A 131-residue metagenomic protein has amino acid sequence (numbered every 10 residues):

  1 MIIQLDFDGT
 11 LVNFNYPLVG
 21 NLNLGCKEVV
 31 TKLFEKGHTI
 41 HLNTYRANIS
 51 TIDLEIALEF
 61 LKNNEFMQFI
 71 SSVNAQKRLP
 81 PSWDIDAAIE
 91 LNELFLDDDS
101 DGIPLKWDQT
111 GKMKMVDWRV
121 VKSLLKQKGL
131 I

Functional and structural regions predicted by a protein language model:
M1-R78: Alpha-helical substrate-recognition element adjacent to the catalytic core
T51-I131: C-terminal cap/substrate-recognition subdomain and adjoining C-terminal extension of metal-dependent phosphatase-like
